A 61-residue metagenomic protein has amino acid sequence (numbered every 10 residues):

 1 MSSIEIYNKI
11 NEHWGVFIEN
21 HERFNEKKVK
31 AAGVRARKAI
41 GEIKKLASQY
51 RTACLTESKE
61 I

Functional and structural regions predicted by a protein language model:
M1-E22: N-terminal acidic leader/helix
I4, L55-E60: Membrane-interface helix-loop junctions in multi-pass transporters/channels
N8, K30-K38: Short, charged, amphipathic alpha-helical segments
W14, I18-H21, I40, K44-A47 (+1 more regions): A structural signal for well-ordered alpha-helices, especially hydrophobic packing surfaces of coiled-coils
